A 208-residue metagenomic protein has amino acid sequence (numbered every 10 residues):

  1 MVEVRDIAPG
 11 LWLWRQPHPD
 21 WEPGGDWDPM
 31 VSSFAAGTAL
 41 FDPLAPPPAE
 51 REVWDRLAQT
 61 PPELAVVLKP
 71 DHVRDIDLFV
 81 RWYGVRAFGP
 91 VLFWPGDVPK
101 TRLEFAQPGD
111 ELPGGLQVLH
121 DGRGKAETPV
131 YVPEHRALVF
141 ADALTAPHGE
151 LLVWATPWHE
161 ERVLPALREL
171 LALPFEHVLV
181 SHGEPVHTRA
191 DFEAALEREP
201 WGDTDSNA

Functional and structural regions predicted by a protein language model:
M1-G37, A208: Zn-dependent metallo-beta-lactamase
E3-R5, Q16-P19, A39-P47, L119-D205: Metallo-beta-lactamase
D6-I7, D28, F34-G37, L57-P61 (+3 more regions): Flexible, charged surface loops at secondary-structure boundaries
G24-R56: Active-site-flanking structural segment that lines cofactor/substrate pockets
S32, E63-L64, V85, G114-L116 (+2 more regions): Generic beta-strand structural signal
A45, A49-L112: Active-site HxH/HxHxD metal-binding segment of metal-dependent hydrolases
V98-V132: A contiguous pocket-lining binding segment that forms or flanks enzyme active sites
